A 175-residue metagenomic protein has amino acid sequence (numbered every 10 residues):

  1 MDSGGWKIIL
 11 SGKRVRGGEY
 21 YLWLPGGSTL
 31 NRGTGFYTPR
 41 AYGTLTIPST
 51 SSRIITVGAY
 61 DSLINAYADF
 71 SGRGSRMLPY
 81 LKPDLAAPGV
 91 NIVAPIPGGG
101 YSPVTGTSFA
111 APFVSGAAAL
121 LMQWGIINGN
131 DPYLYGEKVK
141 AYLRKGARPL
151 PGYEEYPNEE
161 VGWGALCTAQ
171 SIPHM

Functional and structural regions predicted by a protein language model:
M1-R16: Noncatalytic modules at the cell exterior or secretory-pathway interfaces, chiefly beta-strand-rich lectin/adhesion
K13-V15, D61-L63, V90-I92, S171-P173: Short, glycine-/Ser/Thr-/acidic-enriched flexible segments
V15-G27: Edge beta-strands of jelly-roll/beta-sandwich modules across compartments, strongly enriched in secreted/luminal
G26-G35: Active-site rim loops that border cofactor/substrate pockets in soluble metabolic enzymes
T34-S52, G58-L81, V93-T105, I126-G129 (+1 more regions): Active-site-adjacent substrate-recognition loops and nearby beta-strands within hydrolase catalytic domains
G89-Y156, T168: Hydrolase catalytic cores
E154-M175: C-terminal domain-closing interface element
